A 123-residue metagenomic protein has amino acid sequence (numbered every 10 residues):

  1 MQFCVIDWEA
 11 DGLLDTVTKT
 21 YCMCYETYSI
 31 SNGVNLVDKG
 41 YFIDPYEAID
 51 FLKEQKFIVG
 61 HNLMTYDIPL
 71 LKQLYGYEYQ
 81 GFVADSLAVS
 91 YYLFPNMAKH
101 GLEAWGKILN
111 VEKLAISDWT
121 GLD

Functional and structural regions predicted by a protein language model:
M1, E54-K56: A general structural motif
M1-C24: Entry/capping segment at the start of metal-dependent catalytic domains with acidic active-site entry clusters
Q2, A48, F82-V83: Residue-level signal for well-ordered alpha-helical segments
D7, D38-K39, L52: Mixed-charge, polar/low-complexity N-terminal
L14, Y25, S31-I43, F57-D123: Active-site-proximal helix-loop-helix substrate-binding element of RNase H-like nuclease domains
P45-L52: Short amphipathic alpha-helix with an adjacent loop that forms part of the alpha/beta core around
